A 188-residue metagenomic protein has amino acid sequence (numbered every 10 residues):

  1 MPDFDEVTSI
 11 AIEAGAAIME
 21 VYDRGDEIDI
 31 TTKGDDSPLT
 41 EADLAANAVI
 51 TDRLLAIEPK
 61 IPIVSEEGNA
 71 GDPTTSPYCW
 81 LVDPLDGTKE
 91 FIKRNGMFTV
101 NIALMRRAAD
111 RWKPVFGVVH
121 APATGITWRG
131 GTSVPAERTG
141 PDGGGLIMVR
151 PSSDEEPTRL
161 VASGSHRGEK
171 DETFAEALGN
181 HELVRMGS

Functional and structural regions predicted by a protein language model:
M1-L85, G168-A177: N-terminal subdomain of lithium-sensitive/metallo-dependent phosphomonoesterases centered on the IMPase/IPPase/PAP
I18, D43, L54, T88 (+3 more regions): Residue-level signal for inorganic ion chemistry
D26-T31, A136-E137, G179-R185: Short secondary-structure junctions
D35, G68, P141, S165 (+1 more regions): Residues that form or immediately flank small-molecule/cofactor binding pockets and catalytic motifs
T74-E137: DPxDG-like acidic metal-binding loop motif
A136-G140, A162: Short hydrophobic/aromatic-rich beta-strand segments that constitute the beta-sheet cores of beta-sandwich/beta-barrel
V149-S188: An extended, acidic
